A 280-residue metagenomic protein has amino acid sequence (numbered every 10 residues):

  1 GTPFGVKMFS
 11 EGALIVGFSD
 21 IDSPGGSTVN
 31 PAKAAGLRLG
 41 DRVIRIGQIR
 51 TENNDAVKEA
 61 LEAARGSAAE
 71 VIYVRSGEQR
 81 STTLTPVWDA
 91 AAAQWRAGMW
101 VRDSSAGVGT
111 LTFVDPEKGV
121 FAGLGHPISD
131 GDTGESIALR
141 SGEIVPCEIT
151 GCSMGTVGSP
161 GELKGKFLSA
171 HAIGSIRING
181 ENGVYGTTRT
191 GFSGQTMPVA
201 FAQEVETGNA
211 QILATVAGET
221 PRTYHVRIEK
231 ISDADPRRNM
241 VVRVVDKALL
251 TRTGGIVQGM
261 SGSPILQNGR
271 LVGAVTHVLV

Functional and structural regions predicted by a protein language model:
T2-R38: PDZ/PDZ-like groove recognition
F4, R38, K58-G98: PDZ-domain C-terminal substructure recognizer with occasional recognition of PDZ-binding tails
N30, V257-M260: Short, small/polar residue-rich loop motifs at catalytic or cofactor-binding pockets
A32-N54, I265-N268, V272-G273: Conserved PDZ fold ligand-binding element
V43-I44, V57, A69, A90 (+4 more regions): Generic structural signal for buried aliphatic residues
I49-A60, P221-T223: Short, Lys/Arg- and Gly-enriched loop/turn segments at beta-strand edges
V87-Q258, Q267-N268, T276: Serine endopeptidase catalytic core focused on the charge-relay Asp
G273-V280: Short beta->alpha transition motifs characteristic of CBS
